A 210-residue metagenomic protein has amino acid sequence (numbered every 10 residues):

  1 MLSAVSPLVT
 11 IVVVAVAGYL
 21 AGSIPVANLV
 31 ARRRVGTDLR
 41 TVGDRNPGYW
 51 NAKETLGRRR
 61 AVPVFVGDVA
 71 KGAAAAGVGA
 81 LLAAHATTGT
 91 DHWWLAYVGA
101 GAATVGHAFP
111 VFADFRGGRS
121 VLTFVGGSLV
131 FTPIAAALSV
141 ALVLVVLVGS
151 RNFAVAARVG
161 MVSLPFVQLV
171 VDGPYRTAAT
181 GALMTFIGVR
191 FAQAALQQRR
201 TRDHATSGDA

Functional and structural regions predicted by a protein language model:
M1-V14, A76-V98, L129-A135, L169-A179: Helix-coil boundary and interhelical linker segments in multi-pass alpha-helical membrane proteins
S6-V35: N-terminal signal-anchor transmembrane alpha helix
T10, R59-P63, A70-V111, L144: Nucleotide and nucleotide-moiety/phosphate-recognizing core
N28-A61, G117, L196-A210: Cytosolic, membrane-interface loops and tails of multi-pass inner-membrane proteins
D38-G48, V111-V125, N152-G160: Short, non-helical or kinked segments that cap or interrupt transmembrane helices
K53-L56, S120-S150, S163-D172: Interfacial segments of multi-pass membrane proteins
V64-G79, V121, V125, A136-A141 (+2 more regions): Core segments of transmembrane alpha-helices that mediate helix-helix packing or line hydrophobic substrate/ligand
V167-A210: C-terminal membrane-associated helical module and adjoining short loops/tails
